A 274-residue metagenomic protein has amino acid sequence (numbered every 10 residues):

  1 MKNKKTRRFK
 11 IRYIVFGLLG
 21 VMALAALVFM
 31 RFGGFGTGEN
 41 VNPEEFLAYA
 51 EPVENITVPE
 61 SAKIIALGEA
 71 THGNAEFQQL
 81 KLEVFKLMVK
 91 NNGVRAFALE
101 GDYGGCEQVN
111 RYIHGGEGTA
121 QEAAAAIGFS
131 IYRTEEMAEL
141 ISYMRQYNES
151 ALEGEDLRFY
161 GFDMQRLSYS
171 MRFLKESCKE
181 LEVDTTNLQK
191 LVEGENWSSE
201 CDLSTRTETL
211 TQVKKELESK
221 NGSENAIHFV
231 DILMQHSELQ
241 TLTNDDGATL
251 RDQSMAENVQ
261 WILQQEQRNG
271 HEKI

Functional and structural regions predicted by a protein language model:
K2-I274: Structured catalytic-domain cores with a bias toward divalent-metal coordination
